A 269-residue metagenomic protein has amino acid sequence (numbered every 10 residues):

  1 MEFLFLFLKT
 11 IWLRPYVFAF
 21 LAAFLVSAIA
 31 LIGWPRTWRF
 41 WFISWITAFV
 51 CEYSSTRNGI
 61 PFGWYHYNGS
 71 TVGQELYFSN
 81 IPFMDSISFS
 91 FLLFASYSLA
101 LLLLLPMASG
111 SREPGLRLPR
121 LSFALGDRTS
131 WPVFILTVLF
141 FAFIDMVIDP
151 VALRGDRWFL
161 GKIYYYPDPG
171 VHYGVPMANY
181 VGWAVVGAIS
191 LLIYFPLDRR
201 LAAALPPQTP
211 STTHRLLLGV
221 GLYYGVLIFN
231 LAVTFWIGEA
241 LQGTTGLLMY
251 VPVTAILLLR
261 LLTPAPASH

Functional and structural regions predicted by a protein language model:
M1-H269: Aromatic-rich, lipid-facing transmembrane alpha helices and their immediate juxtamembrane interface loops in integral
